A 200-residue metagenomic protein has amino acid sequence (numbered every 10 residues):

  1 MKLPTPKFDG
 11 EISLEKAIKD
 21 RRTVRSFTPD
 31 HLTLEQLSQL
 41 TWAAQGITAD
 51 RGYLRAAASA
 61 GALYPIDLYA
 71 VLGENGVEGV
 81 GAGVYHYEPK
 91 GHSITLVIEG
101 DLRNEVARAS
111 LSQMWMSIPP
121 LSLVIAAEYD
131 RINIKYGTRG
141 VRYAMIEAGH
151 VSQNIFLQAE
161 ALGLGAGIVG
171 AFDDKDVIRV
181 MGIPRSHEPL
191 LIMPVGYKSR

Functional and structural regions predicted by a protein language model:
M1-P119: N-terminal amphipathic, basic helical "cap/leader" segment at the start of enzyme domains
K7, I125-Y129, Y197: Short, small-residue-rich loop/turn micro-motifs
R21, L40, L68, L123-R131 (+1 more regions): Small-aliphatic-rich amphipathic alpha-helix that forms the alpha element of a beta-alpha
A60, A166-V169, R185: Short, surface-exposed helix-loop/turn micro-motifs enriched in polar/charged residues
L72-G76, E128-Y129, V195: Short, flexible beta-strand-to-coil junctions
V84-H86, S122-V124, I192-P194: Conserved hydrophobic/aromatic beta-strand scaffold that supports enzyme active sites
I118-P120, L164, S186-E188: Short coil/turn connectors at secondary-structure junctions
G182-R200: A glycine-rich helix N-cap at a beta->alpha junction
